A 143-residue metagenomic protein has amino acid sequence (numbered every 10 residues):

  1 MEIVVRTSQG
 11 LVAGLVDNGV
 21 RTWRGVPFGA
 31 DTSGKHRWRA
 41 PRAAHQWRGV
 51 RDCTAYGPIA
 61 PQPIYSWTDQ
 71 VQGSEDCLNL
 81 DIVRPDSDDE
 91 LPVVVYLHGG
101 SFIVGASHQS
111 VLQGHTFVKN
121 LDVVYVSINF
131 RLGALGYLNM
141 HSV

Functional and structural regions predicted by a protein language model:
M1-V143: Non-catalytic accessory segments of hydrolases
